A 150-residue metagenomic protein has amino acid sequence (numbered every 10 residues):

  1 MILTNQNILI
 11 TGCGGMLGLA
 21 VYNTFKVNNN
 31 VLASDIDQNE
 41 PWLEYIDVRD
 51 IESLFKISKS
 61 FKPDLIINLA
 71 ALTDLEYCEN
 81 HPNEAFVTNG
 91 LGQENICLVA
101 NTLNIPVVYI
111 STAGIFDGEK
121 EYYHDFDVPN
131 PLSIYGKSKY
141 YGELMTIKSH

Functional and structural regions predicted by a protein language model:
I2-V27: N-terminal Rossmann NAD(P)H-binding glycine-rich loop of SDR-like oxidoreductase domains
T11, S34, I66-A70, V107-A113: SDR active-site strand-loop-helix element
M16, N30-E40: Conserved glycine-rich Rossmann-like NAD(P)H-binding loop of the short-chain dehydrogenase/reductase
I36-E52: Rossmann-fold cofactor-recognition segment
V48-T88: NAD(P)H-binding glycine-rich loop region in Rossmannoid oxidoreductase-like domains and their noncatalytic homologs
F61, T102-L103, S149: Helix C-cap/helix->beta junction micro-motif
N80-V108: NAD(P)-cofactor binding segment of oxidoreductase domains
V87, L91-N95, I115-H150: Catalytic helix-loop patch of NAD(P)-dependent Rossmann-fold dehydrogenases
